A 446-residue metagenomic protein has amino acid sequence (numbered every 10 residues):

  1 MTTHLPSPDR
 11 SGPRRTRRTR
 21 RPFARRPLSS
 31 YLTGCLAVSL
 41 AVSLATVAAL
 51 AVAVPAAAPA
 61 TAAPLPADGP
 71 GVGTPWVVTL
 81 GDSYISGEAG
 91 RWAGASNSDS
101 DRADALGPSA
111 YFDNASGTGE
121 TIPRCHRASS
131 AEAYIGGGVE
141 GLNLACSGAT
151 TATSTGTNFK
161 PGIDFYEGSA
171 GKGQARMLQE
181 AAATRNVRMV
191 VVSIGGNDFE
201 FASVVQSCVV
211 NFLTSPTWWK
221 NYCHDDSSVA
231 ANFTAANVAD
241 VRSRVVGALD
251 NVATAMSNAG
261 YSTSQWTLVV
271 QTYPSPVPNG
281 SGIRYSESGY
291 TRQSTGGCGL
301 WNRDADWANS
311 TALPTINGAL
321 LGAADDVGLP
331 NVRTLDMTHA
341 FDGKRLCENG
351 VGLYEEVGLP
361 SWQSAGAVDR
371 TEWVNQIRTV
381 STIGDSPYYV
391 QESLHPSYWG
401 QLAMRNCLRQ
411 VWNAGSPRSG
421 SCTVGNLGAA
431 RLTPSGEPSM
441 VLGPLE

Functional and structural regions predicted by a protein language model:
T2-P64: Secretory targeting and sorting signals
A63-T79, G171-V190, V246-T267: Short amphipathic alpha-helices and their capping/turn segments at secondary-structure boundaries
P70-G71, G87-A93, T153-T157, F201-Q206 (+1 more regions): Short, solvent-exposed loop/turn and secondary-structure capping segments
P75-W92, S100-D104, N197-F199, Y398: Catalytic nucleophile-elbow at a beta strand-turn-alpha helix junction centered on a G-D-S/GDSL motif, marking
S83-G87, C146-A152, G196-F201, P274-P278 (+1 more regions): Solvent-exposed loop/turn segments at secondary-structure junctions within structured extracellular/periplasmic domains
D99-D240: Conserved SGNH/GDSL esterase-like catalytic core that processes O-acyl groups on lipids and polysaccharides
S130-G141, V241-L268, D304-D336: A structural motif corresponding to the C-terminal end of an alpha-helix and its immediate exit/capping segment
S275-H395: Mobile gating loops/cap/lid regions near enzyme active sites that modulate substrate access
